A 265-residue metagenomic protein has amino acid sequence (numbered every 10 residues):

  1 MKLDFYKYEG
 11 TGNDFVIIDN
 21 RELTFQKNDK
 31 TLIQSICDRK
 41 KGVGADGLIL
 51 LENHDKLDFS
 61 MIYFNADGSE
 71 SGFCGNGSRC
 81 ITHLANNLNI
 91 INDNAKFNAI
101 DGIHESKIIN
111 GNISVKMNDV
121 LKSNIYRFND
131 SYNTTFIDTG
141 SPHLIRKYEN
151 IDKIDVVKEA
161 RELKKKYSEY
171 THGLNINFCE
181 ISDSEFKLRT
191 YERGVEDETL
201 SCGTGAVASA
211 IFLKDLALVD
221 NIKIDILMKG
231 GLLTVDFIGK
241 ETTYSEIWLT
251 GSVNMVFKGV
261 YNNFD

Functional and structural regions predicted by a protein language model:
M1-N110, L144-D265: A glycine-rich beta-to-alpha transition motif near the start of alpha/beta enzyme domains, typified by
I100-I108, N112-Y126, I137: Extended Lys/Arg-rich, glycine-bearing segments that form polyanion-binding/interaction patches within enzyme domains
S114-K116, T134-F136, R189, T250: Active-site-proximal beta-strand elements of phosphoester/diester hydrolases
N118-N133, K158-E162: Active-site glycine-rich loop that binds ribose-phosphate moieties when present
D119-L121, T139-H143, V253-M255: Glycine-rich beta-alpha junction loops
F128, Y132-K153: Internal active-site segments that recognize and position negatively charged phosphoryl groups and nucleotide moieties
